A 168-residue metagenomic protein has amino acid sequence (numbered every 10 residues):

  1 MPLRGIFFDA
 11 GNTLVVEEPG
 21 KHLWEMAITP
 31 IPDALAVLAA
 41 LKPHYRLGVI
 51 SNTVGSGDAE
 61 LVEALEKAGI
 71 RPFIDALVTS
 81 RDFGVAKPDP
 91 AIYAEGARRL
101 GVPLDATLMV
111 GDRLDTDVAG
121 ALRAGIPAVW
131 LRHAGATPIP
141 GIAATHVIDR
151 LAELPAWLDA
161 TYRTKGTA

Functional and structural regions predicted by a protein language model:
M1-A10, V16, A27-A40, Y45-A168: Asp-based, Mg2+/Mn2+-dependent phosphohydrolase catalytic module
K21-M26: Short glycine-enriched, charge-decorated loop/helix-capping segments at active-site entrances that position
